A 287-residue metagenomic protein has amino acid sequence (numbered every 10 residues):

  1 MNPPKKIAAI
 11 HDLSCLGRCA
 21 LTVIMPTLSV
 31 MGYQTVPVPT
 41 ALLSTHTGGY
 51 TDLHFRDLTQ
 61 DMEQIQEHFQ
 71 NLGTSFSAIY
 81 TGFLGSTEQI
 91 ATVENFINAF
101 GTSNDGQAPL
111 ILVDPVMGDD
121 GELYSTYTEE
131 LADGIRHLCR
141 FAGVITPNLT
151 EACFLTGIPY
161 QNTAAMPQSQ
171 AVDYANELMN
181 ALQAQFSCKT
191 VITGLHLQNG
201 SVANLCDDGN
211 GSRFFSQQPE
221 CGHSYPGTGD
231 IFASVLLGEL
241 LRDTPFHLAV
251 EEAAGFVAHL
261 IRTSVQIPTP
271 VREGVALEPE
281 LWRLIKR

Functional and structural regions predicted by a protein language model:
N2-V113, M117-S125, E278-K286: Conserved N-terminal subdomain of the carbohydrate kinase-like
I10, M31, F69-L72, A99-S103 (+6 more regions): Change "in soluble alpha/beta enzymes" to "in soluble alpha/beta proteins
C15-L16, R213-P226: Short pre-catalytic strand/loop immediately N-terminal to key active-site residues, enriched for Gly-Thr
D61-Q64, H137, E177, A181 (+1 more regions): A non-catalytic, amphipathic alpha-helix used as a structural packing/dimerization or gating element in enzyme scaffolds
S125-R213, T244: Conserved phosphate/ATP/ADP-binding segment of small-molecule kinases
H223-F246, V250: Short, small-residue alpha-helix embedded
H247-R287: Charged C-terminal helix
